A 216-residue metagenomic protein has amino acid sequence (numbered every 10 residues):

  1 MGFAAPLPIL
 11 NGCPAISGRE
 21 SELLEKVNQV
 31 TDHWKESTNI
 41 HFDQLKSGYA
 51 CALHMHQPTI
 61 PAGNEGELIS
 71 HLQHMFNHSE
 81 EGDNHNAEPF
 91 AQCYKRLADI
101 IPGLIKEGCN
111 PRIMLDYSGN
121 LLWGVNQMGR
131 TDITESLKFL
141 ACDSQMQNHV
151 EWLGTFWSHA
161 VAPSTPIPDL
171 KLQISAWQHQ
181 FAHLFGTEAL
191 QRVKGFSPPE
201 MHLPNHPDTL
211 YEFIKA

Functional and structural regions predicted by a protein language model:
G2-I113, V125-M128, I133-N148: N-terminal regions that are enriched for targeting/export leaders and immediately downstream pro/stem segments
H54, T155, F196: Conserved, mostly hydrophobic/aromatic
E65-S70, G129-I133, D169-K171, D208-A216: Short secondary-structure boundary/capping segments
L115-V125, N148-I167: Substrate-binding cleft and catalytic face of glycoside hydrolase catalytic domains, especially the flexible beta-alpha
L121-I133, A162-L170, S197-P207: Acidic-and-aromatic substrate-binding clefts and catalytic sites of carbohydrate-active enzymes
I133-E151, S175-H179, E212-A216: Acidic, His- and aromatic-enriched active-site or binding-groove loops in soluble protein domains that engage sugars
A162-G186: Alpha-helical scaffold elements lining the catalytic groove of polysaccharide deacetylases
W177, L184-A216: Catalytic domains of cell-wall/extracellular-matrix polysaccharide-remodeling enzymes, centered on de-N-acetylation
